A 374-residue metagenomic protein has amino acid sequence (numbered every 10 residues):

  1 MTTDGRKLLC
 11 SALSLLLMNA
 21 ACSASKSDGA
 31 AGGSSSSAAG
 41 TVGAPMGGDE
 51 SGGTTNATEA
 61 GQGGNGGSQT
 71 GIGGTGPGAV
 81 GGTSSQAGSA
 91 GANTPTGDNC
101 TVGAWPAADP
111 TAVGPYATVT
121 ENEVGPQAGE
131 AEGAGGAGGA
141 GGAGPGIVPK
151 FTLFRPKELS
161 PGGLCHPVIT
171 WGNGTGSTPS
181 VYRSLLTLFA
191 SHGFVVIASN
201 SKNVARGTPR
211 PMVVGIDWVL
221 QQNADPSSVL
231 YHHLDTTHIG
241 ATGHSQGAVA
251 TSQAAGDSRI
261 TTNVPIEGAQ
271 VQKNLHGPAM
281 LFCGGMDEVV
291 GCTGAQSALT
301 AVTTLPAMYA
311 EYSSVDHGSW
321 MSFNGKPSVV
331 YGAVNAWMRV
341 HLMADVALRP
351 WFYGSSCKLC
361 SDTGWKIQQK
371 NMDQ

Functional and structural regions predicted by a protein language model:
N19-D98, E130-G142: Ser/Thr-rich, Pro/Gly/Ala-heavy low-complexity intrinsically disordered linkers and tails of secreted extracellular
P95-L164: N-terminal cap/lid segment of alpha/beta-hydrolase-fold proteins
S160-C165, G207-V249, A347: Gly/Ser-rich "nucleophile elbow"/oxyanion-hole loop immediately N-terminal to the catalytic nucleophile in hydrolases
G163-G174: Short beta-strand element of the alpha/beta-hydrolase
S180-S199: Short amphipathic alpha-helix adjacent to the substrate-entry channel of hydrolases
A248-S258: Short glycine-enriched nucleophile-adjacent loop and the immediately C-terminal alpha-helix near the catalytic center
R259-A269: A conserved short beta-strand
L275-A344: Active-site-adjacent alpha-helix of alpha/beta-hydrolase-fold enzymes
